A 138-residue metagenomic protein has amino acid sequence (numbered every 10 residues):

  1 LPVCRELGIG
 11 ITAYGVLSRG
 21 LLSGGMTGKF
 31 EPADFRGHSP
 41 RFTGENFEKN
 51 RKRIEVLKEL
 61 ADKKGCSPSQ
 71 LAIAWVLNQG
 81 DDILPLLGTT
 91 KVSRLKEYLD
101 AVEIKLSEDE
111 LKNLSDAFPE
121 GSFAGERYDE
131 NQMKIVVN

Functional and structural regions predicted by a protein language model:
L1-P32, S67: Aromatic-lined glycan-binding groove of carbohydrate-active enzymes
E6, A33-K63, N78, D82 (+1 more regions): Terminal-tail/helix-coil boundary detector
I11-A13, P85-G88: Hydrophobic faces of well-ordered beta-strands that scaffold small-molecule active sites in alpha/beta enzyme cores
M26-F30, N46-K49, L87: A generic short alpha-helical patch detector that favors 3-5-residue windows in or near N-terminal regions
K52, C66, T90: Residue-level signal for the nucleotide or nucleotide-sugar donor/cofactor binding architecture
L71: Glycine/threonine-rich phosphate-binding loop and adjacent beta-strand/alpha-helix elements that clamp
